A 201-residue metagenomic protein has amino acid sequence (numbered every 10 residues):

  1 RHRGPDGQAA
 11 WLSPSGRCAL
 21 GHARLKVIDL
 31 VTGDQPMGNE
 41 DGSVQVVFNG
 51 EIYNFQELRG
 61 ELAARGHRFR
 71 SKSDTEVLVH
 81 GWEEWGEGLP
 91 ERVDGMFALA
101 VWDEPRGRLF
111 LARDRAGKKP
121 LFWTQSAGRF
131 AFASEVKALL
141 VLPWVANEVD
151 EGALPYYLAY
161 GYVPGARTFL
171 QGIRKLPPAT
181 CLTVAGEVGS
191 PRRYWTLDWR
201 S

Functional and structural regions predicted by a protein language model:
R1-S201: Cysteine-centered catalytic environments shared across enzyme families
